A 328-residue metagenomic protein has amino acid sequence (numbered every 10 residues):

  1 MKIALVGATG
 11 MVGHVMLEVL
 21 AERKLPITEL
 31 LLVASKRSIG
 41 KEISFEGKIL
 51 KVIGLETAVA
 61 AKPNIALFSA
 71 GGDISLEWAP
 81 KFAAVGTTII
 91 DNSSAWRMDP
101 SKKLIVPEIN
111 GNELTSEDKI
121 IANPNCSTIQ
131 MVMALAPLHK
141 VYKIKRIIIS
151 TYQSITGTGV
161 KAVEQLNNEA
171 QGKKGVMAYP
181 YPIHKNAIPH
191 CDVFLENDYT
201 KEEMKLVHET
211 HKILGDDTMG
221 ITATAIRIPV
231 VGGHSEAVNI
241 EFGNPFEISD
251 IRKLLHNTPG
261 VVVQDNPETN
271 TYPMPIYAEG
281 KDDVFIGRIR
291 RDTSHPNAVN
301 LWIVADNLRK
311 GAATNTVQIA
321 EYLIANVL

Functional and structural regions predicted by a protein language model:
M1-I183, T218-G220, V284-F285, I289-H295 (+3 more regions): N-terminal Rossmann-like NAD(P) cofactor-binding subdomain of oxidoreductases, focused on the glycine-rich
A66, I155-L328: Charged docking surfaces used in two-component/phosphorelay signaling
